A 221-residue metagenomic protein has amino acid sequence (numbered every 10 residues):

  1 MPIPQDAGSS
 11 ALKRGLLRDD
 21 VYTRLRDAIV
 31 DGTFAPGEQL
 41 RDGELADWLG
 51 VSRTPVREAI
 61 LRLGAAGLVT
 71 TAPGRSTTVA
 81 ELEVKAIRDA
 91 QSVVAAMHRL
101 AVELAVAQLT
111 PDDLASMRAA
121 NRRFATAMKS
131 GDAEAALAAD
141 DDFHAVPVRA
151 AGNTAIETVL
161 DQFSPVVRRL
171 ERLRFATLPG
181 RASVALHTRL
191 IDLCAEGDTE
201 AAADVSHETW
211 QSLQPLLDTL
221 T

Functional and structural regions predicted by a protein language model:
M1-A107, Q214-T221: Short linear motifs at protein or domain termini
K13, R118-A125, S130, R172-T221: C-terminal all-alpha effector/ligand-binding and dimerization domain of prokaryotic HTH-type transcriptional repressors
V21, L25, P55, A86 (+4 more regions): Hydrophobic alpha-helical segments typical of transmembrane helices and their membrane-interface/capping positions
I87-A90, M117, A136, D140 (+4 more regions): Hydrophobic packing residues in well-ordered alpha-helices of helical domains and bundles
V93-L109, D141-T177: Hydrophobic, amphipathic alpha-helical faces that serve as interaction scaffolds
L100-T126, S130: Amphipathic alpha-helical dimerization/coiled-coil segments that flank or bridge DNA-binding/regulatory modules
